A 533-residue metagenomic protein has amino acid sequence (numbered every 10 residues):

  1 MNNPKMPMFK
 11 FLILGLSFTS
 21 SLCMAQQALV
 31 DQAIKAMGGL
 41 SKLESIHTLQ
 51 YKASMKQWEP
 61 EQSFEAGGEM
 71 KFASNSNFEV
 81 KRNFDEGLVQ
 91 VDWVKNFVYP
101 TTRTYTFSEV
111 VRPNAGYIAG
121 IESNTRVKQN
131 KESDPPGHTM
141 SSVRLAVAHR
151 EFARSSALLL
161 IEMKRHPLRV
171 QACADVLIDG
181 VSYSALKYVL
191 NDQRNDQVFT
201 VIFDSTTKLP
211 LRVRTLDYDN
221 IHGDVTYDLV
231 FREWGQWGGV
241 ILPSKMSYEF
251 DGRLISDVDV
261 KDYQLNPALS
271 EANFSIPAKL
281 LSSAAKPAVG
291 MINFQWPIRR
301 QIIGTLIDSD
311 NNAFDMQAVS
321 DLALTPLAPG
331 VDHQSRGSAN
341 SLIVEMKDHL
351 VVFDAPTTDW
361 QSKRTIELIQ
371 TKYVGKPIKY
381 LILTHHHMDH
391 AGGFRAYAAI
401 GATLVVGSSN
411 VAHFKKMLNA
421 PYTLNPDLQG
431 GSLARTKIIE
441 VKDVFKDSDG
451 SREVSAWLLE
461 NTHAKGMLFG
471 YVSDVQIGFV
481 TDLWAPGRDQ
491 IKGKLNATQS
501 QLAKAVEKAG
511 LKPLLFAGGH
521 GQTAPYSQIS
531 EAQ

Functional and structural regions predicted by a protein language model:
K10-S21: Bacterial N-terminal signal peptides
A28, K35, T101-V198, T207 (+5 more regions): Flexible, processing/modification-adjacent segments and terminal tails in exported/periplasmic/extracellular proteins
Q32-K35, L40-V127, A174: N-terminal mature ectodomain segment of secretory-pathway/periplasmic proteins
D175-A278, Y471-S473, V480-T481, P486-G487 (+1 more regions): Gly/Pro-enriched, hydrophobic low-complexity segments that function as extracytoplasmic propeptides/linkers
Y263-K347, V444-F445: Zn-dependent metallo-beta-lactamase
L324-T371, M467-P486: Conserved beta-strand hairpin/beta-sheet module of binuclear metal-dependent hydrolase folds, prominently
W360-V405, K508-L514: Active-site metal-binding motif and surrounding structural segment of the metallo-beta-lactamase
L502-Q533: Divalent-metal (often Zn2+) His-rich catalytic cores of metallo-beta-lactamase-fold enzymes
